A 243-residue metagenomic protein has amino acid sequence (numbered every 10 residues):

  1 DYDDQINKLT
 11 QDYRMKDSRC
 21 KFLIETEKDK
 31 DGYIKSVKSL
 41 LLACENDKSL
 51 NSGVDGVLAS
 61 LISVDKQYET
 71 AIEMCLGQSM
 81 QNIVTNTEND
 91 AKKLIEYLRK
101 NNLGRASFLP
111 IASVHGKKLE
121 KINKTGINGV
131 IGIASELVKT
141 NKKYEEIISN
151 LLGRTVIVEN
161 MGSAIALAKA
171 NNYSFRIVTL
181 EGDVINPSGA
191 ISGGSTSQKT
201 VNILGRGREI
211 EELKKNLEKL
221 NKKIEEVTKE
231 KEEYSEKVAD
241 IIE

Functional and structural regions predicted by a protein language model:
D1-D31, S235-E243: Extended, EK/Q-rich alpha-helical coiled-coil segments that serve as long dimerization/scaffolding arms in large
M15-T228: Hinge-like oligomerization/junction regions that interrupt long coiled-coil arms in large cytoskeletal
